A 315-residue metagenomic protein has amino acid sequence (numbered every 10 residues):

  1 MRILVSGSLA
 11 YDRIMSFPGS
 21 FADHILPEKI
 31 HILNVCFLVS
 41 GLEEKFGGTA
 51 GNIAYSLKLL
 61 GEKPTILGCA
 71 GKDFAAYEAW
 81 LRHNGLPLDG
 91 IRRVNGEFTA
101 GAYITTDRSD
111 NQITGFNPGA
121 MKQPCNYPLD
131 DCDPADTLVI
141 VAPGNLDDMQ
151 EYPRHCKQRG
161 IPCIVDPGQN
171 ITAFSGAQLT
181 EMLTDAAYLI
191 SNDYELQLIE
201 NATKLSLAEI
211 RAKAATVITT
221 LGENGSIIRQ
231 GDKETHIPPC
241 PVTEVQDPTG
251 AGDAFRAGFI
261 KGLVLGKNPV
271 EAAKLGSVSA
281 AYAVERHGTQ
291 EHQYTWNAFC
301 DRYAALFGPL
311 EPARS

Functional and structural regions predicted by a protein language model:
M1-T65, A76, R314-S315: Glycine-rich phosphate/adenosyl-contacting loop at the front of the ribokinase-like
I3, K63-P64, L88, C163 (+1 more regions): Hydrophobic anchor at the start of a short beta-strand that flanks the dinucleotide cofactor-binding loop
L9, G144, A254: Active-site metal-binding loops of divalent metal-dependent hydrolases
K63-D89: A glycine-rich beta-to-alpha transition motif near the start of alpha/beta enzyme domains, typified by
L67-K72, D89-T99, A215-L221: Beta-strand->loop->alpha-helix junctions that form or flank phosphate-binding loops in nucleotide-handling enzymes
D89-V94, A102-P143, D147: Conserved phosphate-binding/catalytic loop of the ribokinase/pfkB sugar-kinase fold
E151, K157-I164, G168-P238, E244: Conserved phosphate/ATP/ADP-binding segment of small-molecule kinases
K204-S315: Conserved phosphate-binding/catalytic region of the ribokinase-like
